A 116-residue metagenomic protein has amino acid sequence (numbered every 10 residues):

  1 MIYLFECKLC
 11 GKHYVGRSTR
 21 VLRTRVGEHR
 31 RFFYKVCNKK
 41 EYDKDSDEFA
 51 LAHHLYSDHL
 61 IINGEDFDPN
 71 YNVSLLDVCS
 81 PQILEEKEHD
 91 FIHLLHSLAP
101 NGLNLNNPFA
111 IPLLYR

Functional and structural regions predicted by a protein language model:
M1-R116: Structure-specific nucleic-acid interaction/processing domains
